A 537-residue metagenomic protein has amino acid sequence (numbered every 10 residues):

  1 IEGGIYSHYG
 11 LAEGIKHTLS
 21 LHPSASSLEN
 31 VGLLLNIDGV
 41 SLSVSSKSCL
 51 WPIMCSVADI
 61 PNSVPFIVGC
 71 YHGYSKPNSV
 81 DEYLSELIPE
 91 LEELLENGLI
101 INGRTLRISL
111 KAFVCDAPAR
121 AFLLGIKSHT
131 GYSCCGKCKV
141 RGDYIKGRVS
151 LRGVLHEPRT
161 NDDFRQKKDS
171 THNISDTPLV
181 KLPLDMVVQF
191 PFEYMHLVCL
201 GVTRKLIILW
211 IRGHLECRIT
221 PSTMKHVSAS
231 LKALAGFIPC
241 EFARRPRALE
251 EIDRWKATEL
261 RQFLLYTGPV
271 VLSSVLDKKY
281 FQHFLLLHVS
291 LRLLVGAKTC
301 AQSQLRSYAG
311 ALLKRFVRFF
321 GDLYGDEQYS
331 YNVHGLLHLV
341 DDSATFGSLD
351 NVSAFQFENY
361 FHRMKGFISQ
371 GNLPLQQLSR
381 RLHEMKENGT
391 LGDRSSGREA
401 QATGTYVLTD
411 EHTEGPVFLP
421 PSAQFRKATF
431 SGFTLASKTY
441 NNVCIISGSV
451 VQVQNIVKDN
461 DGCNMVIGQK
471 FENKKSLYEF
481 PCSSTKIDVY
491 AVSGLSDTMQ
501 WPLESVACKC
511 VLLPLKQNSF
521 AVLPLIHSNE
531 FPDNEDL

Functional and structural regions predicted by a protein language model:
I1-E2, S7-A12, E96-A257, V271 (+1 more regions): Domain-level detector for long, ordered catalytic/regulatory cores in large eukaryotic signaling and trafficking
Y6, C138-K139, C217-L537: Terminal interaction-prone segments of large eukaryotic proteins
Y6-G73, V270, R292-L293, D459: Acidic, metal-ligating active-site segments
E29-L35, C49-I53, V64-F66, N97 (+7 more regions): Core residues of folded domains in eukaryotic genome-function proteins
N30-L33, I37, L50, P77-L84 (+21 more regions): Generic preference for well-ordered alpha-helical elements
S41-S43, D59-P61, Y74, E93 (+9 more regions): Short loop/turn segments at secondary-structure transitions that flank enzyme active sites
S45, S63, E96-I100, Y144-R148 (+3 more regions): Short, solvent-exposed secondary-structure capping/transition elements
W51-N102, V140-F192, N460-L537: E2/UBC-UEV (E2-variant) core
